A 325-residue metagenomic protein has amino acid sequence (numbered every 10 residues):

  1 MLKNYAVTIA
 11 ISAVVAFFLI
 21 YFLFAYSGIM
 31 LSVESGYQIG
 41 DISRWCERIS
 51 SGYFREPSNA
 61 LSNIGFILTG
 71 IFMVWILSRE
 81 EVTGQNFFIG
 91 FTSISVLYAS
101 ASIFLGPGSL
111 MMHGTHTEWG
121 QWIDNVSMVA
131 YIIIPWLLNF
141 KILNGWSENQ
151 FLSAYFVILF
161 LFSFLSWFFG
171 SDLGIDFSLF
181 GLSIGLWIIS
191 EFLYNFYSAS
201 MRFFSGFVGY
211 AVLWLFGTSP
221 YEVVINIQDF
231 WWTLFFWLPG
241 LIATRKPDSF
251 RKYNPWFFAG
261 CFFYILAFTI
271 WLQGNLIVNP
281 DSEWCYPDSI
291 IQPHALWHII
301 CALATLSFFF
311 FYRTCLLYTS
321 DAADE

Functional and structural regions predicted by a protein language model:
M1-S12, G90-I94: N-terminal membrane topogenic signal
F17-S35: Alpha-helical transmembrane segments of multi-pass membrane proteins
V33-S58, E283-I290: Extracytosolic (periplasmic/ER-lumenal) interhelical loops and adjacent juxtamembrane/interface segments of multi-pass
Q85-A101, S147-A154, S198-G206, Y253-G260: Membrane-interfacial loop-to-transmembrane alpha-helix junctions, especially the N-terminal start
S93-G114, I133, S153-F164, G206-A211 (+1 more regions): Small-polar-interrupted transmembrane alpha-helices in polytopic inner-membrane proteins
M111-W122, L143-W146, F164-D176, F196 (+1 more regions): Membrane-interface helix caps and helix-loop-helix hairpins in membrane proteins
P287-L306: Membrane-interface transmembrane-helix boundary segments in multi-pass integral membrane proteins
Y318-D324: Conserved small/polar residues in nucleotide/adenosyl-binding loops
